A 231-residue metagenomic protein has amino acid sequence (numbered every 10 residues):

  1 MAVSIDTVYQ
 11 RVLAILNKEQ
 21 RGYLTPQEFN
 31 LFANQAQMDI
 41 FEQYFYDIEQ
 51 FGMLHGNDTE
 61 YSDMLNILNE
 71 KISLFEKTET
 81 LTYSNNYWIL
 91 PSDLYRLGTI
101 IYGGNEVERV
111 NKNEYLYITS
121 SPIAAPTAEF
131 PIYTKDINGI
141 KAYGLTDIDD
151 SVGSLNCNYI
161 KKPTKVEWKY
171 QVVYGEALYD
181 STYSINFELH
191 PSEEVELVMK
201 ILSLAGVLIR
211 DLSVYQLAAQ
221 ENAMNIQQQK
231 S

Functional and structural regions predicted by a protein language model:
M1-S231: Glycine-enriched, solvent-exposed interface loops adjoining structured elements
